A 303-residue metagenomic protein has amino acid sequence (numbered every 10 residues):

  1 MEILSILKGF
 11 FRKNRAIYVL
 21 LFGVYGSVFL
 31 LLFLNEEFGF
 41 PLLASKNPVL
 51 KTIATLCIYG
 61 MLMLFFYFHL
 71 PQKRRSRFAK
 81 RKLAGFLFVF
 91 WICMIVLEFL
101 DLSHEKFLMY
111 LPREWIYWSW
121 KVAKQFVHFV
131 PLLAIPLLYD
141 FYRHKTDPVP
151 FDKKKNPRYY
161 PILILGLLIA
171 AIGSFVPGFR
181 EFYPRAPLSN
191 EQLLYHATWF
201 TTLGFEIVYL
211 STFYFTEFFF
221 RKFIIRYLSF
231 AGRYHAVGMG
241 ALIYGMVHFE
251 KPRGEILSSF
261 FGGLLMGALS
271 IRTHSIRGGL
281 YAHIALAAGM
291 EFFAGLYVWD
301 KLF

Functional and structural regions predicted by a protein language model:
M1-R12: Short, Lys/Arg-rich, polar N-terminal cytosolic tail immediately upstream of the first transmembrane signal-anchor
F10-F11, L70-L83, D147-P157, I225-A231: Membrane-interface helix-boundary motifs at transmembrane edges
R12-L32, I58, G85-V96, I162-I169 (+1 more regions): Alpha-helical transmembrane segments
Y18-V19, A84-F88, Y160-L165, L203-E206 (+3 more regions): Hydrophobic alpha-helical transmembrane segments
F33-F141: Alpha-helical transmembrane segments in multi-pass membrane proteins
F99-V130, I135-T212, D300-F303: Juxtamembrane helix-loop-helix connectors linking adjacent transmembrane helices in multi-pass membrane enzymes
V149-I162, F215-M239, A268-S275: Membrane-interface helix/loop boundary segments of multi-pass membrane proteins
V237-A241, G245-V247, R253-F303: Functionally important transmembrane alpha-helices
